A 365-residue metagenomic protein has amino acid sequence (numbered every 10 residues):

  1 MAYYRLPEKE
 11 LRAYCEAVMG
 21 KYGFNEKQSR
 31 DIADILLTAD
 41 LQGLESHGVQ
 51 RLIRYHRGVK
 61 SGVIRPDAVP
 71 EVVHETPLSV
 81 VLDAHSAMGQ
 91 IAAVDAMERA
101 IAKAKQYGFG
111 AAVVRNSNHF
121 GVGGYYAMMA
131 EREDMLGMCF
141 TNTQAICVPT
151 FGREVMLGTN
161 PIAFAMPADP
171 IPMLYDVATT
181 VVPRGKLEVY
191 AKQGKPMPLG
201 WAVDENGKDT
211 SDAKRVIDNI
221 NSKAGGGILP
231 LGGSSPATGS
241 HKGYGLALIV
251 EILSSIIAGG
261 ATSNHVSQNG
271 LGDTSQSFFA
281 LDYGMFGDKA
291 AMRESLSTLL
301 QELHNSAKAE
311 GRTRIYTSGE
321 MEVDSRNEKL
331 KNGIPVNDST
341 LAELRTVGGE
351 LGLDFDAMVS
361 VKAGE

Functional and structural regions predicted by a protein language model:
M1-E8, A13-I32, L37-T38, S46-P66 (+3 more regions): Acidic, glycine/proline-rich low-complexity segments that act as flexible tails and inter-domain linkers
A2-L11, K21, I252, I257 (+1 more regions): Catalytic-core signal marking the mid-to-C-terminal active-site face
H47-I101: Active-site cofactor/substrate anionic-group-binding motifs, chiefly glycine- and Lys/Arg-rich phosphate-binding loops
V73-S79, D83, V94-G110, T210-L231: Residues forming anionic-ligand binding surfaces in small-molecule and nucleic-acid pockets of primarily soluble enzymes
V80-I171, V177-A178: A generic, well-ordered mixed alpha/beta core segment in the N-terminal half of proteins
C147-N221: Phosphate/diphosphate-binding glycine-rich loops and adjacent basic-rich segments that engage nucleotide
P196-H265: Secondary-shell segments that build the walls of catalytic and ion/ligand-binding clefts
